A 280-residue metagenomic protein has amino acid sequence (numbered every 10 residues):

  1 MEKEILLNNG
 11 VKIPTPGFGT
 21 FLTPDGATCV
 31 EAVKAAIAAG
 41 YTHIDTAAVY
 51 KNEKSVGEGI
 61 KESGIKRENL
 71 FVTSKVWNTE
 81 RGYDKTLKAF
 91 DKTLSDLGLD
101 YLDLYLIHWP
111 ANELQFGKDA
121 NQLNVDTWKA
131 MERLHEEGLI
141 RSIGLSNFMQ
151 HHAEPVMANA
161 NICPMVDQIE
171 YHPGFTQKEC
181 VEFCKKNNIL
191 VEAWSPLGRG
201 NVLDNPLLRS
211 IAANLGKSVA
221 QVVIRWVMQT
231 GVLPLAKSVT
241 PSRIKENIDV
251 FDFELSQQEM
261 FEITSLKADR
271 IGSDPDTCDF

Functional and structural regions predicted by a protein language model:
M1-L70, G198, D279: N-terminal binding-site loop/beta-alpha segment at the start of enzyme catalytic domains that lines or forms
N8, G57-R67, L94-D100, M157-A160 (+1 more regions): Acidic (Asp/Glu)-rich catalytic clusters
P16-A27, V76-D84, L114-K118: Active-site mouth loops of central-metabolism enzymes
P24-I37, G82-L97, M149-E154, F175-T176: Short, acidic/polar
H43, Y101-L104, S142, V166: Residues at the N-termini of beta-strands
R67-E80, L104-H108, Y171: A short, structured active-site edge motif that brings together acidic residues
T86-I107, R133-E137, I189: CE4/NodB-like, metal-dependent polysaccharide N-deacetylase domain that modifies extracellular/periplasmic N-acetylated
A111-F280: Beta/alpha (TIM)-barrel catalytic core signal, keyed to glycine-rich beta->alpha loops juxtaposed to Asp/Glu that bind
